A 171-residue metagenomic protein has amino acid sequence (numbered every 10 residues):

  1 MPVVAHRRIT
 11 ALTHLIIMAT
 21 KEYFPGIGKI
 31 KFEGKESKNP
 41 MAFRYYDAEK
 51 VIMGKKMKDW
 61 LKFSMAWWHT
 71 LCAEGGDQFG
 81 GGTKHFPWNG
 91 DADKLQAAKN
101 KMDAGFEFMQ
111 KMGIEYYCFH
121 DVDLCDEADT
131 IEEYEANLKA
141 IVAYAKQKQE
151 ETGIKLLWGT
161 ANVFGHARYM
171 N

Functional and structural regions predicted by a protein language model:
M1-P2, K58: Accessible peptide chain termini
V3-A5, A11: Acidic, Ala/Val/Gly-enriched low-complexity intrinsically disordered segments
A5-H6, G54: Intrinsically disordered, low-complexity sequence elements enriched in Ser/Thr/Gly/Pro
L12-N171: N-terminal pre-domain/capping segments
